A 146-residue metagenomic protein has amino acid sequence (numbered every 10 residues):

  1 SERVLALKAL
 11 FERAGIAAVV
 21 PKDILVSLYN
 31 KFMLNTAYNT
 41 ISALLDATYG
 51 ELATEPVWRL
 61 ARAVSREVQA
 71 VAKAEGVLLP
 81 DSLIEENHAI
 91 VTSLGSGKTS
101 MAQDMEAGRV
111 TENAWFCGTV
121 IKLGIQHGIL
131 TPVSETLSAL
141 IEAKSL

Functional and structural regions predicted by a protein language model:
S1-L34, T40-D81, E85: Internal alpha-helical scaffold of NAD(P)-dependent oxidoreductase catalytic cores
E12, R62-L146: NAD(P)-dependent Rossmann-like dehydrogenase/reductase catalytic/cofactor-binding core
